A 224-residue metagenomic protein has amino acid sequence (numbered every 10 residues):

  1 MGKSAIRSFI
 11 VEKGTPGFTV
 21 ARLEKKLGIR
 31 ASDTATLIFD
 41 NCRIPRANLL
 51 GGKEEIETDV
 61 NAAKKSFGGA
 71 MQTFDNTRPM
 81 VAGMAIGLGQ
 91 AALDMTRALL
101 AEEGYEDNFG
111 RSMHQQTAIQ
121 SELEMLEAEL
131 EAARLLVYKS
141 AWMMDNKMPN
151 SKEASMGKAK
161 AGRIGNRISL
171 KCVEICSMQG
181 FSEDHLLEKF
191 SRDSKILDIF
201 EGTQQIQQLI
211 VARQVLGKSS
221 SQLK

Functional and structural regions predicted by a protein language model:
M1-I86, Q90-A91, Q207, G217-K224: FAD-binding core of flavoproteins
Q72-K224: Alpha-helical interface subdomain recognition
